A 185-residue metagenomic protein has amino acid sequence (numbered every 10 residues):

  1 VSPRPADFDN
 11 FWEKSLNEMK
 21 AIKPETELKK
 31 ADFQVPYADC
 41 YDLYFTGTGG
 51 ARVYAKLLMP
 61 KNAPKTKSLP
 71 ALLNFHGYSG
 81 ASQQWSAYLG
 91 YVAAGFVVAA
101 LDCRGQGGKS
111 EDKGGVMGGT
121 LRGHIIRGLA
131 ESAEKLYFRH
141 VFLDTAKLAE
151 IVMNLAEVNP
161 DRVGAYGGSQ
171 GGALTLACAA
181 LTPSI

Functional and structural regions predicted by a protein language model:
A6, N17-K67: N-terminal cap/lid segment of alpha/beta-hydrolase-fold proteins
F8-F11, A87: Stable alpha-helical elements in mature extracytoplasmic
A51, Y78-A81: Short beta->alpha connector loops
A55-M59, T66-Y78, V98: Short beta-strand element of the alpha/beta-hydrolase
K67, G80-A146, I151-N154: Cap/lid segment of the alpha/beta-hydrolase catalytic domain
A94, A146-I185: Primarily recognizes the serine-hydrolase "nucleophile elbow" in alpha/beta-hydrolase and SGNH/GDSL folds
